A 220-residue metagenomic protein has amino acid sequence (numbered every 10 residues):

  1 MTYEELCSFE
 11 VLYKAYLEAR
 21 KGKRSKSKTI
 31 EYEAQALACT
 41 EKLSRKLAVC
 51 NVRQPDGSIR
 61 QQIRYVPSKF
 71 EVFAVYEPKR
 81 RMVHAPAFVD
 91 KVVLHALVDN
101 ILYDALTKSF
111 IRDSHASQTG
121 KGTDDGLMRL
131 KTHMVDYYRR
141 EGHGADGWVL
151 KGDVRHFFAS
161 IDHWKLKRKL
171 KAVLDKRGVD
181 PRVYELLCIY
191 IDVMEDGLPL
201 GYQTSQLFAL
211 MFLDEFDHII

Functional and structural regions predicted by a protein language model:
M1-L166: Conserved two-metal-ion catalytic palm core of "right-hand" nucleic acid polymerases, unifying RNA-dependent RNA
H133, Y137-I220: Conserved polymerase palm-domain catalytic core
